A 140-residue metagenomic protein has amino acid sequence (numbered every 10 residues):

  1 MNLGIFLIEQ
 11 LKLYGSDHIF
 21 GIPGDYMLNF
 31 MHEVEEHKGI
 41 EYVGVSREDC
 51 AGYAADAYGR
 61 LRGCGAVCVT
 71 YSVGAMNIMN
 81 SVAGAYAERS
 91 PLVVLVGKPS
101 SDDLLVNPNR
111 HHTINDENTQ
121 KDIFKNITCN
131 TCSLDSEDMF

Functional and structural regions predicted by a protein language model:
M1-F140: N-terminal alpha/beta PP-like core and its mobile active-site loop of ThDP/TPP-dependent enzymes
